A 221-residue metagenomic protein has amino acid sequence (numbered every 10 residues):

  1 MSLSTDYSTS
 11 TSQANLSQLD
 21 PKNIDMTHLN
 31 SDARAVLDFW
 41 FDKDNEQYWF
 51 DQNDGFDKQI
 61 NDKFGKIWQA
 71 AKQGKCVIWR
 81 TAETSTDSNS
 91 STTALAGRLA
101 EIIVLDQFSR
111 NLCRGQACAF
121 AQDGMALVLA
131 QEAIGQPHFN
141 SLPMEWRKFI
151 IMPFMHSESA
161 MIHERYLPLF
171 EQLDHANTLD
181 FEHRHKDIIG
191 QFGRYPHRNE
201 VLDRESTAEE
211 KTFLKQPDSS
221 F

Functional and structural regions predicted by a protein language model:
S2-A100, V104-G115, F120-F221: Intrinsically disordered, low-complexity activation-like regions
